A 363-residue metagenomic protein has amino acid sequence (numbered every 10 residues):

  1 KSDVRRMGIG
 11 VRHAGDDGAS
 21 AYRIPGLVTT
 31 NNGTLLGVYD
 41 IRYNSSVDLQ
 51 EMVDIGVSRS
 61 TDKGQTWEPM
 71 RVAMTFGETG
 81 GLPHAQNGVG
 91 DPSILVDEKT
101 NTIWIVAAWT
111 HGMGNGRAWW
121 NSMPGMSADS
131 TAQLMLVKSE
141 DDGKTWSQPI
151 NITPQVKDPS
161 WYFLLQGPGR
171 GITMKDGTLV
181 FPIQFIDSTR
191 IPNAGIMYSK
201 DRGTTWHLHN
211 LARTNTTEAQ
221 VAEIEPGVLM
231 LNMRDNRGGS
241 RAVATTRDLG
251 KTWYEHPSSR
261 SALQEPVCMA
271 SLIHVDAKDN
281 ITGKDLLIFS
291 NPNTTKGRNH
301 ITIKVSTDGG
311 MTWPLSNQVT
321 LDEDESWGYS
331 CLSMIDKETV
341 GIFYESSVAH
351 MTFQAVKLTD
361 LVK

Functional and structural regions predicted by a protein language model:
K1-K363: Asp-box/BNR beta-propeller blade signature and adjacent active/binding-site loops in extracellular glycan-interacting
